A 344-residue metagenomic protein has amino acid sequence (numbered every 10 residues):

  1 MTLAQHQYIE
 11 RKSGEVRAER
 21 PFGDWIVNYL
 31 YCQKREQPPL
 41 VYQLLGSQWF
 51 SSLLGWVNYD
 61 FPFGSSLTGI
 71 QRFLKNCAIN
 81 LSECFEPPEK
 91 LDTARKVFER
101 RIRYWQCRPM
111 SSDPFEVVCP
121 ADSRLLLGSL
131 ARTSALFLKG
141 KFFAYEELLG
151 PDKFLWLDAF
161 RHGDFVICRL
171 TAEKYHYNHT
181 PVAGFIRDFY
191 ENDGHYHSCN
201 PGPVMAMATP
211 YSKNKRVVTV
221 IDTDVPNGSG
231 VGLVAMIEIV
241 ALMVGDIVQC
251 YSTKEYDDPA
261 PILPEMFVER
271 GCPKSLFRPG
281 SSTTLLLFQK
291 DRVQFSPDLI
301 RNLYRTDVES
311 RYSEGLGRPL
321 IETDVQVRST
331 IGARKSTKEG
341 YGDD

Functional and structural regions predicted by a protein language model:
M1-D344: Contiguous, well-folded functional domains in the mature portion of proteins
